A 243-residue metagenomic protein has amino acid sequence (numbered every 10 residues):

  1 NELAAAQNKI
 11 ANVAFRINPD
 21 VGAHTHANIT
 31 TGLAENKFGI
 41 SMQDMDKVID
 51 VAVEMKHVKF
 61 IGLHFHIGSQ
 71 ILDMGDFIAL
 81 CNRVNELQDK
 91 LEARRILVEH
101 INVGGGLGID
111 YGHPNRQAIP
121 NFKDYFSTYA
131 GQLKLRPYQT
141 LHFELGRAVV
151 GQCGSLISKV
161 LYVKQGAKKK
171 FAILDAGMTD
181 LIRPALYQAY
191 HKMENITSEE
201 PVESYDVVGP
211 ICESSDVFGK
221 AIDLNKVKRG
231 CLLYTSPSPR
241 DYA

Functional and structural regions predicted by a protein language model:
N1-H100, I109: Active-site-proximal beta-alpha core segment in soluble small-molecule metabolic enzymes
F15, L63, V103, E144 (+2 more regions): Conserved, mostly hydrophobic/aromatic
H26-G32, N115-G131, T140-I196: Active-site loop ensemble at the mouth of alpha/beta enzyme cores that anchors a bound cofactor
R83-L133: Acidic, glycine-rich loop-and-beta core segments that form the ion-binding/anion-interacting portion of active sites
E200-E213: Short, basic/aromatic beta-hairpin or loop at an interaction surface
V217-I222: Short alpha-helix capping/helix-loop boundary micro-motifs
Y234-P239, A243: Conserved small/polar residues in nucleotide/adenosyl-binding loops
